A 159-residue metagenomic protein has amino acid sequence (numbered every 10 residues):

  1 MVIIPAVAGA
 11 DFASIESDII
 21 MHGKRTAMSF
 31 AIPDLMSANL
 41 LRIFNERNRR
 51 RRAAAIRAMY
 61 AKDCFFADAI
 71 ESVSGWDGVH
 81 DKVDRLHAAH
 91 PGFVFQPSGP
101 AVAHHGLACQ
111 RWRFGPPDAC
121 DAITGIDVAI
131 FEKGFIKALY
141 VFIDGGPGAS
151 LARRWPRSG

Functional and structural regions predicted by a protein language model:
M1-V2, F66: Hydrophobic alpha-helical context, especially transmembrane and signal-peptide helices
V2, A6-D18: Acidic, Ala/Val/Gly-enriched low-complexity intrinsically disordered segments
A13-K62: Short, low-complexity N-terminal intrinsically disordered segments enriched in polar/charged residues
I19-A31, H87-G159: A beta-strand edge to alpha-helix "cap/lid" segment located at domain peripheries
N39, I43, K82, L86 (+1 more regions): Residues that form generic nucleotide/phosphate-binding pockets
R50-G106: A solvent-exposed, acidic/Ser-Thr-rich amphipathic alpha-helical stretch
